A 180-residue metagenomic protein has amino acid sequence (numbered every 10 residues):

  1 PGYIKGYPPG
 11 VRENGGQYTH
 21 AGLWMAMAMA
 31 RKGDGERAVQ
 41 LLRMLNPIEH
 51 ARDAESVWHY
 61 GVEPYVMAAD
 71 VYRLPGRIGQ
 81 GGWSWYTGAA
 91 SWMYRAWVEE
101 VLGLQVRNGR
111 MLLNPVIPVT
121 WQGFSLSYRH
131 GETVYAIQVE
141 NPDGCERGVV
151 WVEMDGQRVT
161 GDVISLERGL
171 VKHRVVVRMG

Functional and structural regions predicted by a protein language model:
P1-Y3: Glycine-rich phosphate/pyrophosphate-binding loop and adjacent beta-alpha nucleotide/cofactor-binding cores
G6-Q17, L23-G180: Non-catalytic C-terminal accessory modules of carbohydrate-active enzymes
